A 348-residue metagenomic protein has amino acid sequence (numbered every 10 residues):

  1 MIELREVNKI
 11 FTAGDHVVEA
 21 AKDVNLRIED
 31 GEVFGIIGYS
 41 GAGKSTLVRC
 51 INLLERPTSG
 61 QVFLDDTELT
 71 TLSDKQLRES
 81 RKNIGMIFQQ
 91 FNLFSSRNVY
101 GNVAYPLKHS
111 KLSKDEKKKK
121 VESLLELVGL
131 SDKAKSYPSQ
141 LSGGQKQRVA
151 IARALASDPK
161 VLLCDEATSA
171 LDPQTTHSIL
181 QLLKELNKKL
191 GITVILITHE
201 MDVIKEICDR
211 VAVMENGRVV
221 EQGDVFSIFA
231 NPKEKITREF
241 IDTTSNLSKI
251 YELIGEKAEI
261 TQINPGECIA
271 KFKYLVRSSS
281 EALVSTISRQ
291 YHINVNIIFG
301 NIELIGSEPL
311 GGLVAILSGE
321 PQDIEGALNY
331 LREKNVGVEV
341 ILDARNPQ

Functional and structural regions predicted by a protein language model:
N52: Helix-to-loop junction immediately C-terminal to a conserved catalytic motif
T67-E68, A104, K108, D115-D132: Conserved ABC ATPase "signature" region
R97-A104: Short coil-to-helix segment of the ABC ATPase nucleotide-binding domain corresponding to the Q-loop/switch region
S136-S139, A156-S157, C164: Conserved signature/switch motifs of ABC ATPase nucleotide-binding domains
I204-E206: A short, surface-exposed alpha-helical micro-motif characterized by mixed small hydrophobic and charged/polar residues
Q222-G223, N231: ABC ATPase "signature
